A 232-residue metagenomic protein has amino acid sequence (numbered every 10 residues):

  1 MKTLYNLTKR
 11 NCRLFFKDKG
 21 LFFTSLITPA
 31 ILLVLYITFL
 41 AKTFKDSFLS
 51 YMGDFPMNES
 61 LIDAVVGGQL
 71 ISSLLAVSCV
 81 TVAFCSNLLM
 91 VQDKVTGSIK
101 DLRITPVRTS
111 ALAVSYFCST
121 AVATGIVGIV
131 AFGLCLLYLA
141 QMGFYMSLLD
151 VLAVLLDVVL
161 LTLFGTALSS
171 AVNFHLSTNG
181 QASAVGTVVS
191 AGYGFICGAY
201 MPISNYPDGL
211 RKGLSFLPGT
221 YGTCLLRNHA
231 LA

Functional and structural regions predicted by a protein language model:
M1-K9, G165, L210-F216: Short, membrane-interfacial amphipathic segments enriched in basic
L7, S25-L26, L74, D93 (+4 more regions): Residue-level recognition of transmembrane alpha-helices in multi-pass small-molecule transporters/permeases
R10, L14-F48, G67-V82, A121 (+2 more regions): Hydrophobic alpha-helical transmembrane segments of multi-pass membrane transport/permease proteins
G20-L21, A111, Q181, K212: Residue-level recognition of membrane-helix boundary sites in multi-pass small-molecule transporters
I31, L35, I62-Q141: Hydrophobic alpha-helical transmembrane segments of multi-pass membrane transport proteins
V34-T43, N173-R227: Transmembrane helix segments
S47-I62: Perimembrane loop-to-helix junctions flanking transmembrane segments
T109, F117-G194: Alpha-helical transmembrane segments and their short interhelical loops
